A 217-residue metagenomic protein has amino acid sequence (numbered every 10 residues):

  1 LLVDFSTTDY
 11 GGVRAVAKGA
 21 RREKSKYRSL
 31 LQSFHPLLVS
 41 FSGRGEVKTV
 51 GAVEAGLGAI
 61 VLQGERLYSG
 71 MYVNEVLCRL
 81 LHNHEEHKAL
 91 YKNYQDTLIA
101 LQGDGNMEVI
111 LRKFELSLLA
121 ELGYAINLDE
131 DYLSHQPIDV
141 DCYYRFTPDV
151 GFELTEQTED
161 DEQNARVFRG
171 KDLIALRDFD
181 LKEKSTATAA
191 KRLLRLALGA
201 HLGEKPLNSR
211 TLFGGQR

Functional and structural regions predicted by a protein language model:
L1, S6-R217: Non-catalytic alpha-helical scaffolds and adjoining flexible linkers that form interface surfaces for assembly
